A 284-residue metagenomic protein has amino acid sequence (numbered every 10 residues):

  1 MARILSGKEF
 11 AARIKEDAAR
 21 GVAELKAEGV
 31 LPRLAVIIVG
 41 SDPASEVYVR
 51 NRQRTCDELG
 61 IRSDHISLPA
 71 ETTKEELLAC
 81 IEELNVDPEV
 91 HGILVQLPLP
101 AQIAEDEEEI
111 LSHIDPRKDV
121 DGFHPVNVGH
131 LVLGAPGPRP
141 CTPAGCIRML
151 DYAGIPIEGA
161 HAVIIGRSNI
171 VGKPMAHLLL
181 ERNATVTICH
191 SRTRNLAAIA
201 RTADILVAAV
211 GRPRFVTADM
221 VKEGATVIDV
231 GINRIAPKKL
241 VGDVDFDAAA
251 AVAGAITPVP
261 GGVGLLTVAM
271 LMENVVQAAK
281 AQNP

Functional and structural regions predicted by a protein language model:
M1-V30: Positively charged, low-complexity intrinsically disordered leader regions
I38, L94-P98, I165: Short beta-strand segments
V39-Q53, G137-T226, K238-A250: Glycine-rich phosphate/diphosphate-binding loop of Rossmann-like nucleotide-binding domains
C56-A70, V186-I188: Short beta-strand elements in bilobed, periplasmic/extracellular small-molecule ligand-binding domains
E76-P88: Short, well-structured alpha-helical segments in soluble
H91-I157, I199: Anion-binding alpha/beta catalytic cores of soluble intermediary-metabolism enzymes, centered on
P98, V210-R212, G231-I232: Short glycine-/small-residue-rich Rossmann-like dinucleotide-binding loops
E107-V128, G231-N283: Rossmann-fold NAD(P)-binding glycine/threonine-rich loop
